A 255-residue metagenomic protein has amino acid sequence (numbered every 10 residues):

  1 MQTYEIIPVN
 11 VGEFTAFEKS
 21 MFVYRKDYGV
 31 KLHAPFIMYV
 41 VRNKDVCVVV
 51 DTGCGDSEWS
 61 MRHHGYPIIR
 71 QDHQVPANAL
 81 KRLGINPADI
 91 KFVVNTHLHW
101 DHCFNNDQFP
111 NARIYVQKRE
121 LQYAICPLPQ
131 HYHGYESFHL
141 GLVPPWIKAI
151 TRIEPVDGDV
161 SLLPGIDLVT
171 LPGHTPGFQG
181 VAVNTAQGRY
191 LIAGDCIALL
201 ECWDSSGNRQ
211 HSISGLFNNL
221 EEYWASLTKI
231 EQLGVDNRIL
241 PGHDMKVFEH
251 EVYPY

Functional and structural regions predicted by a protein language model:
I6-P8, Y39-R42, D157-A186: Core dinuclear metal-dependent hydrolase active-site scaffold
E13-N78, G180-G194: Conserved beta-strand hairpin/beta-sheet module of binuclear metal-dependent hydrolase folds, prominently
T15, D56-E58, Q122, L200 (+1 more regions): Feature marks short, surface-exposed loop/turn motifs that line or immediately flank catalytic pockets and channel
T52-C54, L98, E120, H174-T175 (+2 more regions): Active-site metal-binding loops of divalent metal-dependent hydrolases
Y66-V116: Active-site metal-binding motif and surrounding structural segment of the metallo-beta-lactamase
I69-N78, Q187-Y255: Cap/insert and terminal regions of metallo-dependent hydrolase folds
Q71-I85, D89, K118-T170, G215-D236: Metallo-beta-lactamase
R113-K118, I192-G194: Short hydrophobic/aromatic-enriched beta-strand-loop microsegments
